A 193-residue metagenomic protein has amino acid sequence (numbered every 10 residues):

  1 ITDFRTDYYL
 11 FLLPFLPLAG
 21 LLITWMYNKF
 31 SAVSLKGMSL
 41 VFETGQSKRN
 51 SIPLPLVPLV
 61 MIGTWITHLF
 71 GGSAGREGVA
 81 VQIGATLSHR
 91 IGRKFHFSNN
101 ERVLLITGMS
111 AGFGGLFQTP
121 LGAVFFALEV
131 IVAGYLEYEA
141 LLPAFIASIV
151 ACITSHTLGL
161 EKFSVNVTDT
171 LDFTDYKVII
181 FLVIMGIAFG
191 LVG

Functional and structural regions predicted by a protein language model:
I1-G193: Alpha-helical transmembrane segments and immediately membrane-proximal extracytoplasmic
